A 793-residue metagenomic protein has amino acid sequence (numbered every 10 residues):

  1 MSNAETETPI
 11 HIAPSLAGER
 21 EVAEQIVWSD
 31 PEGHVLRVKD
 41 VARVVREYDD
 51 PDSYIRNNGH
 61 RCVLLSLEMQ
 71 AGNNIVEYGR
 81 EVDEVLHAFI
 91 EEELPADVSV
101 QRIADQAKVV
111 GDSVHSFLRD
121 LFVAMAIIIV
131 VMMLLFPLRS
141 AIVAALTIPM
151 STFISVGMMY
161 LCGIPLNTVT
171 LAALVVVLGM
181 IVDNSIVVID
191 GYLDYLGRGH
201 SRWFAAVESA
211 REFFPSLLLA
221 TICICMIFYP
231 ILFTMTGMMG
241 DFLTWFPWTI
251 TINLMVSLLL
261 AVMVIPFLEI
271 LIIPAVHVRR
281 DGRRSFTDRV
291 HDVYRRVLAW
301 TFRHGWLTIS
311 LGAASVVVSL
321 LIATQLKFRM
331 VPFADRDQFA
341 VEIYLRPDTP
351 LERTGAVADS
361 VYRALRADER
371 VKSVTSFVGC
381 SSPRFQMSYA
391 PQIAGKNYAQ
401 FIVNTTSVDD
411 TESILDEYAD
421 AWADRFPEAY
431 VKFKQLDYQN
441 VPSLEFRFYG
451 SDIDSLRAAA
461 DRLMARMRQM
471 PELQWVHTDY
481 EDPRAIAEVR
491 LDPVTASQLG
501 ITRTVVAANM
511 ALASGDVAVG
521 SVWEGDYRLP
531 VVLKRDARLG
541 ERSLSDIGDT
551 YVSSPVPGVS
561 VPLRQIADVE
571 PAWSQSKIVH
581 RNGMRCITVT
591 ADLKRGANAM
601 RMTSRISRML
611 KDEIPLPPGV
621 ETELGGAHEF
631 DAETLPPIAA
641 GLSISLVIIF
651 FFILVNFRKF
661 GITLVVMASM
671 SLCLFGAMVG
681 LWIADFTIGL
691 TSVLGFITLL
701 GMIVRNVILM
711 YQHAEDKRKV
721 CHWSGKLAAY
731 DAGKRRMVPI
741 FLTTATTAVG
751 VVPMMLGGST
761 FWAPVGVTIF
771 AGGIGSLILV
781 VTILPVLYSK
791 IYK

Functional and structural regions predicted by a protein language model:
M1, P9-A17, E352-Q439, V494-D516: Solvent-exposed, membrane-proximal periplasmic/extracellular interface segments of envelope transport and secretion
M1-A126, I189, A205, R457 (+3 more regions): Extracytoplasmic/periplasmic membrane-proximal domains and adjacent transmembrane bundles of envelope biogenesis
S99, R198, W203, R279-V293 (+2 more regions): Short, membrane-interfacial amphipathic segments enriched in basic
I103, V110, V114, I189 (+4 more regions): Helix-loop junctions and hydrophobic alpha-helical segments within the transmembrane domains of large membrane
A126-L134, L138-L193, F651-R736, F741-G758 (+2 more regions): Hydrophobic transmembrane alpha-helices and their membrane-interface caps in long multi-pass transport proteins
L178-Y192, F213-T234, D241-D281, F401 (+5 more regions): Transmembrane alpha-helices and their membrane-interface boundaries in multi-pass membrane transporters and channels
R211-F213, F267, G282-P332, K372 (+1 more regions): Signature of alpha-helical transmembrane segments and their immediate interfacial
I231-F242, A313-T349, M755-F761: Transmembrane helices with small-residue packing motifs
